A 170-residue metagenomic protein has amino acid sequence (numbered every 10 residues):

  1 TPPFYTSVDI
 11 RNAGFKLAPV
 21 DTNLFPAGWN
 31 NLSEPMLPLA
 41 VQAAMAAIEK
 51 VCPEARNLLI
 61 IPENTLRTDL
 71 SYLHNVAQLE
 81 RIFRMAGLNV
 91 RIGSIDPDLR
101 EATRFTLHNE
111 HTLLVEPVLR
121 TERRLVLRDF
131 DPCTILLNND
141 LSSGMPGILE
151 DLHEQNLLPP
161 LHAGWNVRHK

Functional and structural regions predicted by a protein language model:
T1-H108, C133: ATP-dependent carboxylate activation and anion-phosphoryl transfer catalytic cores that bind Mg-ATP to form
L66-K170: Conserved N-proximal alpha/beta basic substrate-recognition cap immediately N-terminal to, or forming the N-lobe
